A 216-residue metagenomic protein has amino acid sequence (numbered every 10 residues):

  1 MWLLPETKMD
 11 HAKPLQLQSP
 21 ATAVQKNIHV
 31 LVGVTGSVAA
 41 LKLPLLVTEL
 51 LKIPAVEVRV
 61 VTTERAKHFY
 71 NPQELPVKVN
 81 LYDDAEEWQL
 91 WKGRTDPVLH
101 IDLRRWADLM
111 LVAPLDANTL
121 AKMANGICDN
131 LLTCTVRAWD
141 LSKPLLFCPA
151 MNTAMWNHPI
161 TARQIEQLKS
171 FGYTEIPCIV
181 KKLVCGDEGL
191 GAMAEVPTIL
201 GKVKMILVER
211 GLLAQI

Functional and structural regions predicted by a protein language model:
W2-F147, T153-I216: A cross-family phosphate/adenosyl-ligand binding-site feature
